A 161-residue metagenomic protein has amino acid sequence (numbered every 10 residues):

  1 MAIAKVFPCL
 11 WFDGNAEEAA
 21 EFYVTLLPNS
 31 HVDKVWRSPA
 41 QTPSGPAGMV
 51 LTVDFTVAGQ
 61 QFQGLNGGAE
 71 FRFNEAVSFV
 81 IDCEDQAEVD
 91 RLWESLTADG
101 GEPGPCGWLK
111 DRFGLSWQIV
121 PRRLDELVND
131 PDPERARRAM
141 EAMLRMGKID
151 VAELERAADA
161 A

Functional and structural regions predicted by a protein language model:
V6-P8: Hydrophobic faces of well-ordered beta-strands that scaffold small-molecule active sites in alpha/beta enzyme cores
L10-G59: Core segments of cupin and vicinal oxygen chelate
A16, V89, A136: Aromatic/hydrophobic pocket-lining residues that form the small-molecule binding cavity in soluble enzyme cores
L26, V57-Q61, R72-S116, V120-R123 (+3 more regions): Vicinal oxygen chelate
P131-A161: C-terminal cap/linker of serine protease catalytic domains
